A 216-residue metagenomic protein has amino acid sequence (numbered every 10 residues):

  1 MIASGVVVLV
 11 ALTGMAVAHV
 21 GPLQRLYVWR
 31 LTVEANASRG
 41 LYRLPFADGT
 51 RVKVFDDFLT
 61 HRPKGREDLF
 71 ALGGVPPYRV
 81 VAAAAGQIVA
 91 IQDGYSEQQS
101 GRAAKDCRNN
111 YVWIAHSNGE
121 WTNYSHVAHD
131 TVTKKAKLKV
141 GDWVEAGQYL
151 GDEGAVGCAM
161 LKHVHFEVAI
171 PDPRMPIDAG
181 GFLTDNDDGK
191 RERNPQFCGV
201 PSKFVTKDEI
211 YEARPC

Functional and structural regions predicted by a protein language model:
A3-M15: Hydrophobic membrane-insertion alpha-helices, especially the h-region of bacterial N-terminal signal peptides
V20-L59, P215: N-terminal module-boundary/linker segments of secreted carbohydrate-active enzymes
E34-A47, T133-A146, K162, E167-C216: Acidic, glycine-rich catalytic/binding loops that coordinate metals and/or anionic ligands
T50-A84, I91-K105: Short glycine/threonine/proline-enriched tight-turn/helix- or strand-capping micro-motif at secondary-structure
L59-G74, I114-H116, E120, V168-L183: Small beta-barrel nucleic-acid-binding modules, principally OB-folds
R79-I91, K134-E153: Short, well-structured beta-strand-loop connectors
A83-K135, K162-H163, E167: Zn2+-dependent peptidoglycan hydrolase active-site motif and core
